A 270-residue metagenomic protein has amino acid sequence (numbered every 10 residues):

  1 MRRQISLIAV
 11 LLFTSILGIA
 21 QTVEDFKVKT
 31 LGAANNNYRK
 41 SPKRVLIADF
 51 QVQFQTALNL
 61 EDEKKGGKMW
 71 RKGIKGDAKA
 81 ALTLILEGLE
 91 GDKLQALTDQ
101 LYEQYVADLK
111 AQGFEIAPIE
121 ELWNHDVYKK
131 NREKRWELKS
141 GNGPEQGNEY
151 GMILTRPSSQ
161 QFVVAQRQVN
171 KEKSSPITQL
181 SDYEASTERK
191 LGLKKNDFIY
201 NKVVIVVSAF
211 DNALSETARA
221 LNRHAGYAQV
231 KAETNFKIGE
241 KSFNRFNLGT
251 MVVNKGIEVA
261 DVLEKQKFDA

Functional and structural regions predicted by a protein language model:
M1-E24: Bacterial Sec-dependent N-terminal signal peptides
Q21-S159, V163-D261, Q266-F268: A structural "domain/chain start" motif
